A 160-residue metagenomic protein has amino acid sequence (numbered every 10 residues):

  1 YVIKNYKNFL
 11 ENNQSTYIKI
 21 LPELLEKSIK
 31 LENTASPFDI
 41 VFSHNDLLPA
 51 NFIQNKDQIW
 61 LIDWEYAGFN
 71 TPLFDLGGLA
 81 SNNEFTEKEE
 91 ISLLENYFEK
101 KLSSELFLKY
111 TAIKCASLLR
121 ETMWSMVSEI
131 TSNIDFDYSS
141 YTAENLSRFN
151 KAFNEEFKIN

Functional and structural regions predicted by a protein language model:
Y1-N45, N55: An alpha-helical support segment within catalytic cores of ATP-dependent transferases
N12, M123-N160: ATP/Mg2+ or Mg2+-diphosphate-binding catalytic cores that bind nucleotide phosphates or diphosphates via glycine-rich
F42, W60-D63: Pre-DFG segment of protein kinase catalytic domains
N51-W60: Conserved protein kinase catalytic/activation segment
L73-L102, C115-I134, R148: Active-site activation/catalytic loop segments of kinase-like enzymes and analogous catalytic loops in related
L108, A112-C115: Start-of-helix signal in alpha-solenoid helical-repeat scaffolds, especially tetratricopeptide repeats
